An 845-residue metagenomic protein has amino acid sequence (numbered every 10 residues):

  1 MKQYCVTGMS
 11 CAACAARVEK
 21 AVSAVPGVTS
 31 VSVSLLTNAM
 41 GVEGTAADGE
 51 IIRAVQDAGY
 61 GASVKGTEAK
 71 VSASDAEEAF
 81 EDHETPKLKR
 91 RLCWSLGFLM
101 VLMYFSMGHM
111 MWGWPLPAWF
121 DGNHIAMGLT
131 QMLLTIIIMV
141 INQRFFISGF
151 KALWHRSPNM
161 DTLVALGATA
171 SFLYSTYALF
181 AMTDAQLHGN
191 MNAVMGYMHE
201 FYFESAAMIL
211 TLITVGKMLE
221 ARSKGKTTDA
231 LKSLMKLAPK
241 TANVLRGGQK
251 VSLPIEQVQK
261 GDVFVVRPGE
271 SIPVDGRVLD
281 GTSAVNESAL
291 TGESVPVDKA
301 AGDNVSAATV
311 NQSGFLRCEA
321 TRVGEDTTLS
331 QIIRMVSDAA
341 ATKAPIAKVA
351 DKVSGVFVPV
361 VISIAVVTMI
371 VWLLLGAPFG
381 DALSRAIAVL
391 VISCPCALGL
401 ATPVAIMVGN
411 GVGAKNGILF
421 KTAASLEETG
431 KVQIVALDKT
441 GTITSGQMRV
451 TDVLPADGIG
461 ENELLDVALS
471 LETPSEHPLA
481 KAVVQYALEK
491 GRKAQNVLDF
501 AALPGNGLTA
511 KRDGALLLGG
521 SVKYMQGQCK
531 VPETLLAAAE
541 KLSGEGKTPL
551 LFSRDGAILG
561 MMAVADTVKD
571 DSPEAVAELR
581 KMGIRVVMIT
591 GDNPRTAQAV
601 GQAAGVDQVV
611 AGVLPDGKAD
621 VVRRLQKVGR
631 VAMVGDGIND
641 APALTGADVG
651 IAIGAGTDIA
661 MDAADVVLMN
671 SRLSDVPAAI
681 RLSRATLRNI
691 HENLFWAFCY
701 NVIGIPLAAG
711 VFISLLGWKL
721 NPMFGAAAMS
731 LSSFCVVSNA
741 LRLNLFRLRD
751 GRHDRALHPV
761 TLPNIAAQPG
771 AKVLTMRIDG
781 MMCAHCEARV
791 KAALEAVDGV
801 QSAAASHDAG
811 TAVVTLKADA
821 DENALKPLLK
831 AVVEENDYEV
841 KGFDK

Functional and structural regions predicted by a protein language model:
M1-A126, K224, S233, Q249-S252 (+3 more regions): Flexible metal-binding regulatory segments at protein termini and peripheral loops
A16, P268, T342, V432 (+3 more regions): Conserved ATP-binding TGD loop and adjacent catalytic N/P-domain core of P-type ATPases
V25-E43, D48-G49, E200-F201, K232-D326 (+3 more regions): Conserved cytosolic catalytic loops of P-type ATPases
A76, M182-Q186, M191-V194, A207-P268 (+8 more regions): Juxtamembrane coupling segments of multi-pass membrane pumps/enzymes
K87-T241, K352, V453, G717-P722 (+2 more regions): Transmembrane helix-loop-helix hairpins at the membrane interface
M111-I125, W154, L173, V412 (+9 more regions): Membrane-embedded alpha-helical bundles of multi-pass transporters
L290, V349, S384, A397-L471 (+5 more regions): Conserved catalytic phosphorylation-site environment of P-type ATPases
V450, L454-M582, P594, V606-V622: P-type ATPase nucleotide-binding
